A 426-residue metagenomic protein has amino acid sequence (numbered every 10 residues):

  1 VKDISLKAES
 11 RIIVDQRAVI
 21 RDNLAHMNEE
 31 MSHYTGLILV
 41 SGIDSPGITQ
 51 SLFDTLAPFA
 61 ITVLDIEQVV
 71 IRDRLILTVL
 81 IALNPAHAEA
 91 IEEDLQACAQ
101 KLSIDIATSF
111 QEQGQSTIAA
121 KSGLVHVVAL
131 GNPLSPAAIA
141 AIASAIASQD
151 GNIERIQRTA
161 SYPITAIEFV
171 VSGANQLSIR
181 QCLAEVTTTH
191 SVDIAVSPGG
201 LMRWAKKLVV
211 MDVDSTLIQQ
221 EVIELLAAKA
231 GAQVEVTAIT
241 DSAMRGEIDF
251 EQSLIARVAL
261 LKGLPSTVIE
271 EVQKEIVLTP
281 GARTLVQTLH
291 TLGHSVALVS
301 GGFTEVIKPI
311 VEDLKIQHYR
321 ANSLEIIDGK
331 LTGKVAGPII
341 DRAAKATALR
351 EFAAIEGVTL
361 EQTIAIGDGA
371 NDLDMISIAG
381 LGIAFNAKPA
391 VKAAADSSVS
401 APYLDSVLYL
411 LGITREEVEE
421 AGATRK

Functional and structural regions predicted by a protein language model:
K2-A8: Extreme N-terminal basic, low-complexity initiation segments that serve as generic localization/processing leaders
I12-D15, D22-H26: Short, positively charged and aromatic/hydrophobic N-terminal segments
L24-K206: A conserved regulatory-domain signal marking ACT and ACT-like small-molecule sensing domains and adjacent regulatory
I48, A140, L217-Q220, D372-M375: Short glycine/serine/threonine-rich phosphate/pyrophosphate-binding segments that cradle anionic phosphate groups
F110-I118, I194-K207, T240-P265, N322 (+2 more regions): Long, charged amphipathic helices and adjacent flexible linkers at domain junctions
G173, D214, R283: Active-site pocket-lining segments that scaffold enzyme catalytic pockets across diverse folds
A205-E251, I255: Active-site neighborhood of HAD-like aspartate-dependent phosphohydrolases
G263-L381, F385-K426: C-terminal cap/substrate-recognition subdomain and adjoining C-terminal extension of metal-dependent phosphatase-like
